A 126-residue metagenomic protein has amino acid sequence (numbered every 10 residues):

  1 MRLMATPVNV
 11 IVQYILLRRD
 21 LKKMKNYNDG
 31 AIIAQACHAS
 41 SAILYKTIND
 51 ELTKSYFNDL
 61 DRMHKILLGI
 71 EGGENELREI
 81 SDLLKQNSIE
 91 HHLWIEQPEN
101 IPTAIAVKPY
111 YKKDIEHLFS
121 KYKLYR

Functional and structural regions predicted by a protein language model:
R2-R126: Positively charged, small/polar-rich N-terminal and surface patches that mediate targeting and assembly and bind
